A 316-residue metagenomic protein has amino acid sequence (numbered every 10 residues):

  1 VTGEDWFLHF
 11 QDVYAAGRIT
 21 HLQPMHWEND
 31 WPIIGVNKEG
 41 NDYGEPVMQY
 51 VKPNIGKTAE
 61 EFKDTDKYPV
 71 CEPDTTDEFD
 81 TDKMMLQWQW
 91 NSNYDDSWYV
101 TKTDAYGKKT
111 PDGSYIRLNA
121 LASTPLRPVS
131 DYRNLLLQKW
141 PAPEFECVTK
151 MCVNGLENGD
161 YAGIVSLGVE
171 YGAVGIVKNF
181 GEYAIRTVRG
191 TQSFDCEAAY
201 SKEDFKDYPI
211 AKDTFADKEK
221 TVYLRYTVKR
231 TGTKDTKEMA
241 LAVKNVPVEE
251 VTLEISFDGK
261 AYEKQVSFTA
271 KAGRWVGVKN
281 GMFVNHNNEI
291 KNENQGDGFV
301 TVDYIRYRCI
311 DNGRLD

Functional and structural regions predicted by a protein language model:
V1-D316: Carbohydrate-active catalytic/glycan-binding domains of CAZyme proteins, especially the secreted or lumenal ectodomains
